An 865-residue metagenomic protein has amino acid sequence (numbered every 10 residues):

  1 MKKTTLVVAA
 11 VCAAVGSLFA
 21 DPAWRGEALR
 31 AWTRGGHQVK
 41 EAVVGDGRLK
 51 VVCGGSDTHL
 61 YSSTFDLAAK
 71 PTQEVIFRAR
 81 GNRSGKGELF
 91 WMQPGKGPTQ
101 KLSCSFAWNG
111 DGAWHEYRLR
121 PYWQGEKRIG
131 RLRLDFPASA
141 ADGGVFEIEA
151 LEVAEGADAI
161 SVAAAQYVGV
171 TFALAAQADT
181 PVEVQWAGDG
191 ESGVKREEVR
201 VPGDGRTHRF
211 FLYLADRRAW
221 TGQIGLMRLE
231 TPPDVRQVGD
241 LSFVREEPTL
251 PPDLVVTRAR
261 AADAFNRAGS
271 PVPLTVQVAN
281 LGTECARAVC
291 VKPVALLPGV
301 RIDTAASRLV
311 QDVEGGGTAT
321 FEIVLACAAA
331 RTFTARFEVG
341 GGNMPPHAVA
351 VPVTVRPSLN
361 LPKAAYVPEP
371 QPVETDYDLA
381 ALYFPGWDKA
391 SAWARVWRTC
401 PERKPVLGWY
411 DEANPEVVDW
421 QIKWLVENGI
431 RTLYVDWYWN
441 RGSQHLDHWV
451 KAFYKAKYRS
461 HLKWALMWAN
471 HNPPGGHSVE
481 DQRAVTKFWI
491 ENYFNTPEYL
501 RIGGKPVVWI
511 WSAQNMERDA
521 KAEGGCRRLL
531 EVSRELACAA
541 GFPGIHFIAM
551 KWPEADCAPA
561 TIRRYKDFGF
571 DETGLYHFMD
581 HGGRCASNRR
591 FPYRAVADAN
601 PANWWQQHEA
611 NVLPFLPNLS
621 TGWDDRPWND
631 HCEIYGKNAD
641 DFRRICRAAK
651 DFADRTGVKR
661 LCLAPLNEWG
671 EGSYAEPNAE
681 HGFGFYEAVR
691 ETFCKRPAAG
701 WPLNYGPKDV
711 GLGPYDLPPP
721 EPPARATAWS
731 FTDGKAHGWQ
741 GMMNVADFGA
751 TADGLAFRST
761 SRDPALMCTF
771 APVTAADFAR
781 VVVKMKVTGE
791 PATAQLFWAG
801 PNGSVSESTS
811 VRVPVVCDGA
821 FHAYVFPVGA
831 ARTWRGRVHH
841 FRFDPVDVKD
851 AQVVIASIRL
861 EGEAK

Functional and structural regions predicted by a protein language model:
L6-F19: Hydrophobic h-region of N-terminal signal peptides that target proteins for export in Gram-negative bacteria
S17-H37, A154-A159, L379, P702-V745: Extracellular carbohydrate-recognition regions
L49-R128, P137-E147, E155-Q223, T231-E247 (+4 more regions): Extracellular ligand-binding interfaces
L174-A176, N266, V278-G282: Asparagine-centered strand-capping/turn motif at beta-strand->loop junctions
E246-V255: Proline/serine/threonine-rich low-complexity linkers at boundaries of modular beta-sandwich domains
D263-S270: Short, solvent-exposed loop/linker segments at the N-terminal edge of repeated beta-sheet extracellular domains
V294, G315, F321, G340 (+1 more regions): Glycan-processing catalytic domains of CAZymes
V300-A328: Intrinsically disordered, low-complexity Pro/Gly/Ser/Thr-rich segments with frequent PxxP/GP/PP motifs and embedded
